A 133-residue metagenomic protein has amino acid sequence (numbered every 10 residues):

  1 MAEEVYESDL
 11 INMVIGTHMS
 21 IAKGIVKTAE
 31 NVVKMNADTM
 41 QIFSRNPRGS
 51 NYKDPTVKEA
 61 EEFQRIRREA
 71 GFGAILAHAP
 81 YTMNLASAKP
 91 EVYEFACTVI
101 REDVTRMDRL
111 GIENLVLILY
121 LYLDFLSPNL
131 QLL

Functional and structural regions predicted by a protein language model:
M1-A79, M83, S87-E102: N-terminal pre-domain/capping segments
L85-L133: Active-site acidic/histidine proton-transfer and metal-coordination neighborhood in alpha/beta enzyme cores
